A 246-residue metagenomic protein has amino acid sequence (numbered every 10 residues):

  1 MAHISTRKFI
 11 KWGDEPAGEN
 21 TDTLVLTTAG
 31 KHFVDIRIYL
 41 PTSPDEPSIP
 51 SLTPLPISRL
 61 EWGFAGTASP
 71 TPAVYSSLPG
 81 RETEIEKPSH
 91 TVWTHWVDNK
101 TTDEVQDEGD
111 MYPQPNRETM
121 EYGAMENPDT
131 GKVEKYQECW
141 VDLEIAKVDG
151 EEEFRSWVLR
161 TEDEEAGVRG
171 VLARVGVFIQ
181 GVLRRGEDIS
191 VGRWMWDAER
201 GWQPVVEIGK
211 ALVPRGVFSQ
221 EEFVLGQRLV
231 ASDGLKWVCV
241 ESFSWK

Functional and structural regions predicted by a protein language model:
M1-G63, A73-K246: Lipid interaction determinants
